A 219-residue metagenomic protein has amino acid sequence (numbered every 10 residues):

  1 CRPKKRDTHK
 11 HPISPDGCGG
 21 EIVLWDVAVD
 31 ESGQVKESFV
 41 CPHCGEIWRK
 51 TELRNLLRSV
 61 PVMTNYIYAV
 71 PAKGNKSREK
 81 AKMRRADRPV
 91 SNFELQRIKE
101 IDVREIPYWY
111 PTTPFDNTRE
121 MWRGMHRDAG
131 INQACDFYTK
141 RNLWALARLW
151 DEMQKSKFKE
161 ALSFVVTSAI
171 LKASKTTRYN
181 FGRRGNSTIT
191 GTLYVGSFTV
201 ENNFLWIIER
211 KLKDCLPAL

Functional and structural regions predicted by a protein language model:
C1-L219: Nucleic-acid modification enzymes, centered on SAM-dependent nucleic-acid methyltransferases
